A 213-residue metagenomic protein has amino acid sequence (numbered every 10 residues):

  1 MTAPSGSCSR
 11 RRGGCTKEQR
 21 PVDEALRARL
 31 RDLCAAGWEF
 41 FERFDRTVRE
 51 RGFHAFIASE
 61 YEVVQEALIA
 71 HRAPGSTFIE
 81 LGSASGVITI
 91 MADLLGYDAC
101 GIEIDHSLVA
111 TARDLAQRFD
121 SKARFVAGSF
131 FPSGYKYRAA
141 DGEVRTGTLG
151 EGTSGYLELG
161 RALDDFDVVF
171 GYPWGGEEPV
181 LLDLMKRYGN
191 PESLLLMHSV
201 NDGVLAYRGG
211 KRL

Functional and structural regions predicted by a protein language model:
M1-S76: S-adenosyl-L-methionine
G82-I90: Glycine-rich SAM-binding Motif I of class I
I88, S107-L108: Conserved short alpha-helix immediately C-terminal to the canonical SAM/SAH-binding motif I of Rossmann-like
D93-L94: Gly/Ala-rich phosphate-binding loop of Rossmann-like dinucleotide-binding domains, activating on the conserved
D98-E103: Conserved SAM-binding motif I beta-strand of class I
D105, L115, N201: Residues in the short beta-alpha loop(s) of Rossmann-like NAD(P)-binding domains
T111-L163: S-adenosyl-L-methionine
V168, G175-L213: C-terminal substrate-binding/active-site "lid" region of AdoMet-derived donor-dependent transferases
